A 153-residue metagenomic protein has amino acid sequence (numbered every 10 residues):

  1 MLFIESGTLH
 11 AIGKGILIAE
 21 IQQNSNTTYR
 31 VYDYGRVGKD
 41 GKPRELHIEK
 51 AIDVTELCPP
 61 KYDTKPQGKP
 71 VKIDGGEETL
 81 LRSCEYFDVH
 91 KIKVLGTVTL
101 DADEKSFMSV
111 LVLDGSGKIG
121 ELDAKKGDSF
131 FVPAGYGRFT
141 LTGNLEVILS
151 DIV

Functional and structural regions predicted by a protein language model:
M1-F3, I119-R138: Short acidic-glycine-tyrosine-enriched beta hairpin
M1-Y29: Loop-centered beta-sheet repeat module
G15, F87, K93-E121, K126: Glycine- and acidic-residue-biased ligand/ion/polar-headgroup-sensing regions
Y29-T97, D101: C-terminal amphipathic alpha-helical segment
R138-T140, N144-V153: Short, basic/aromatic-enriched C-terminal tail that caps enzymatic domains
